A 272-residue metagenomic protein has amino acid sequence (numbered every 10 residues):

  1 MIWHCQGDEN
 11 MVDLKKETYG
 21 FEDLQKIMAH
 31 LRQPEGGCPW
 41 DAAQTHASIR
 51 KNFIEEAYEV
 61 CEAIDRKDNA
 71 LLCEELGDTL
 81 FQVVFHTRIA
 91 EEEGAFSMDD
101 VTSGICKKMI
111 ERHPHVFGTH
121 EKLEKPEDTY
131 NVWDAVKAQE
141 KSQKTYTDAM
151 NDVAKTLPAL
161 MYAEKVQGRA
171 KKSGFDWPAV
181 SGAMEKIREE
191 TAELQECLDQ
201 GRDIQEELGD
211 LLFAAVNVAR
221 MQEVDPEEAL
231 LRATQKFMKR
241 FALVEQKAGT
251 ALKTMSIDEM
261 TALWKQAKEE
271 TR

Functional and structural regions predicted by a protein language model:
I2-E75, F81-L208, L212-R272: Flexible "arm" and connector segments at domain edges
